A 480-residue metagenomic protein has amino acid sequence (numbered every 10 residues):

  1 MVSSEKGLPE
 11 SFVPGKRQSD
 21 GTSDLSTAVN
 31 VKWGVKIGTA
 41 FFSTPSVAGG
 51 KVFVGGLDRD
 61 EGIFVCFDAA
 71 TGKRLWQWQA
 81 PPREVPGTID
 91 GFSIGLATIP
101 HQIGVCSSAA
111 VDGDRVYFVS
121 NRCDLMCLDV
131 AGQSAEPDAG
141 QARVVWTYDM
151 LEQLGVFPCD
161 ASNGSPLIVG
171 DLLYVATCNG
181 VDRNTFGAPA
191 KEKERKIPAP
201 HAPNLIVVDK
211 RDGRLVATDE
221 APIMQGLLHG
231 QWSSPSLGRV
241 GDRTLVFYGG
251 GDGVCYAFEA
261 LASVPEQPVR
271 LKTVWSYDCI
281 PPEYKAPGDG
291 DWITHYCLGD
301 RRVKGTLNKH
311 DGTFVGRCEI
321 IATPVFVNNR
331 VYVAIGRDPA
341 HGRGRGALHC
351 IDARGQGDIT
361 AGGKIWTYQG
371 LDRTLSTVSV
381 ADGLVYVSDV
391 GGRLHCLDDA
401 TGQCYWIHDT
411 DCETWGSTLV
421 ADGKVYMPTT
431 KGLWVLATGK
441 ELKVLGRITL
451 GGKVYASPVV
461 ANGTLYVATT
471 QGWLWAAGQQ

Functional and structural regions predicted by a protein language model:
M1-Q480: Noncatalytic, solvent-exposed loop/strand surfaces of beta-propeller-type extracellular/periplasmic domains
